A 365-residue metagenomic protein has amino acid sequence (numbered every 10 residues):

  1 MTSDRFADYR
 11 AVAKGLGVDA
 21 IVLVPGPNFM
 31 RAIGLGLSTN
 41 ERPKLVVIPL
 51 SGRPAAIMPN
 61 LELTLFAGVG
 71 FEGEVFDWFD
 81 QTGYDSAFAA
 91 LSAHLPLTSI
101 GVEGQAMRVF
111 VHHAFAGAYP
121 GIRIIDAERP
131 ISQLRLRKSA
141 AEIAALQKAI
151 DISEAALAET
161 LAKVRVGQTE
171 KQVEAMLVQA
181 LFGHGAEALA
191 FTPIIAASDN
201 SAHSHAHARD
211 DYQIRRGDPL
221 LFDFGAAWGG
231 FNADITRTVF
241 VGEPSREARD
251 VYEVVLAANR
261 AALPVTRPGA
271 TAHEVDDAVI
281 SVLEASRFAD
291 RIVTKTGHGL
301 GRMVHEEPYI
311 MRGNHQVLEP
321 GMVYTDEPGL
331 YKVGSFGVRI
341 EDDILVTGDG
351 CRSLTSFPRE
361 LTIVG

Functional and structural regions predicted by a protein language model:
M1-G365: Active-site neighborhoods and metal-handling regions in enzymes and metal-associated proteins
